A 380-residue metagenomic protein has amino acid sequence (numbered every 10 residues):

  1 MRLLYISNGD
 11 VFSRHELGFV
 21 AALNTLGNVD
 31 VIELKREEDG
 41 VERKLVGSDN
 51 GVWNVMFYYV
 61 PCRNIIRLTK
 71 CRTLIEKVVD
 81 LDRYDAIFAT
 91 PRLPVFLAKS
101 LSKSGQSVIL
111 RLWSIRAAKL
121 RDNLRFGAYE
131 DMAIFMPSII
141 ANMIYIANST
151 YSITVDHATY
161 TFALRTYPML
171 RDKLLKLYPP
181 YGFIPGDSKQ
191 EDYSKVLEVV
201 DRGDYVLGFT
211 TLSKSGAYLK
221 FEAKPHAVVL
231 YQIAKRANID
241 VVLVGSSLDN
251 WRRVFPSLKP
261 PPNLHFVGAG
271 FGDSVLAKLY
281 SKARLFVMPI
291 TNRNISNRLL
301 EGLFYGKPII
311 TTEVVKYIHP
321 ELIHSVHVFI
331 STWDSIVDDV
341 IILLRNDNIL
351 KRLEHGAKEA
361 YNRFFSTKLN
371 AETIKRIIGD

Functional and structural regions predicted by a protein language model:
M1-K44, D82, V229-R236: N-terminal subdomain of nucleotide-sugar transferases
A86-F88, L101-G127, D131, I153: Active-site proximal beta-strand in glycosyltransferases
R116, Y129-S152: Membrane-proximal helix-turn-helix segments that form the acceptor-binding/catalytic region of lipid-linked
G182-S257, F266, G270-D273: Conserved catalytic-core segment of nucleotide-activated headgroup transferases in glycan assembly
K278-N294, K307: Acidic donor-binding loop of glycosyltransferase active sites
P308-T312, F329: Short hydrophobic beta-strand element within catalytic cores of glycosyltransferases and related nucleotide-activated
S325-D334, I342-D347: Conserved acidic donor-binding segment of nucleotide-sugar-dependent glycosyltransferases
N348-I378: A charged, aromatic-enriched C-terminal amphipathic alpha-helix characteristic of glycosyltransferases across folds
